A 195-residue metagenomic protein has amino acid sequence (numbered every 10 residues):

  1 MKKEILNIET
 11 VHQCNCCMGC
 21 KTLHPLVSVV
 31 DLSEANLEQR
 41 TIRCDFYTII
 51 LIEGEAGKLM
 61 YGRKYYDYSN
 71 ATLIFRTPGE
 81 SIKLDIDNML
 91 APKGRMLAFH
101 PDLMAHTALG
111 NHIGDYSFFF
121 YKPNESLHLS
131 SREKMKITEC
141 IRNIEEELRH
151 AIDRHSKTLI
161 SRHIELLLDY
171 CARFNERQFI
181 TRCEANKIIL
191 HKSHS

Functional and structural regions predicted by a protein language model:
M1-M60, K64-Y66: Generic protein-terminus/edge-of-domain signal
H24, F46, N70, A91-K93 (+1 more regions): A structure-centric signal for secondary-structure junctions around beta-strands
T48, K136-N143, H163, L167-Y170: Amphipathic, well-ordered alpha-helical segments in soluble domains
G54, P78, F99-P101: Residues immediately flanking
R63-F75: Short acidic-glycine-tyrosine-enriched beta hairpin
I74, P78-L84, M104-A105: Histidine-centered metal-chelating micro-motifs
D85-R149: A hydrophobic/aromatic-rich effector-binding and dimerization subdomain of bacterial HTH-type transcriptional regulators
H128-L129, A151-L159, A172-S195: Short, Lys/Arg-enriched, Trp-marked, Pro/Gly-tolerant hinge/linker segments that flank
